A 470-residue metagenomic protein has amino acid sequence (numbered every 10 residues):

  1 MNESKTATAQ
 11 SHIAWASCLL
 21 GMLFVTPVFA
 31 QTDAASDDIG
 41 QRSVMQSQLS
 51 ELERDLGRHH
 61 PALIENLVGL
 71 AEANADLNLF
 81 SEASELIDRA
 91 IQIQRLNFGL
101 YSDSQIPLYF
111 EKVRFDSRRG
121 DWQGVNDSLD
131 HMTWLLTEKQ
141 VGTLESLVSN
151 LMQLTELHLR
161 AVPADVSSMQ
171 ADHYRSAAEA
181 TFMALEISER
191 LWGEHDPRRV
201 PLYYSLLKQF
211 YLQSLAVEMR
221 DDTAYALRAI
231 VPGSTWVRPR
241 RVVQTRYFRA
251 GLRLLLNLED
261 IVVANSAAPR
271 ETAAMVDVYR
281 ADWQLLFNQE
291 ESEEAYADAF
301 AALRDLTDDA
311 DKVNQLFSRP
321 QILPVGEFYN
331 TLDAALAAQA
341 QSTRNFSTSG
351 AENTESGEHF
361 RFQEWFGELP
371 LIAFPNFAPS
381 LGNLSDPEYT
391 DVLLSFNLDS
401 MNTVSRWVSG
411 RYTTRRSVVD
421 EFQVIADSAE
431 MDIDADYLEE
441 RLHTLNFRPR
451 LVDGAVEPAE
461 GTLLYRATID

Functional and structural regions predicted by a protein language model:
V25-L77: N-terminal leader/linker segments that initiate helical-solenoid repeat arrays
Q41, A83, V125, Q170 (+4 more regions): Single-residue signature of alpha-solenoid repeat helices
E51-H59, Q94-D103, L135-L147, A184-R199 (+2 more regions): Flexible helix-coil transition and linker loops at the boundaries of alpha-helical arrays
H60, Q140, S146, E156 (+2 more regions): Charge-biased low-complexity segments
N66, L108, S128, T143 (+6 more regions): The tetratricopeptide repeat
L77, R119, A161, S168-A171 (+3 more regions): Structural motif corresponding to the intra-repeat A-B loop/turn of tetratricopeptide repeats
